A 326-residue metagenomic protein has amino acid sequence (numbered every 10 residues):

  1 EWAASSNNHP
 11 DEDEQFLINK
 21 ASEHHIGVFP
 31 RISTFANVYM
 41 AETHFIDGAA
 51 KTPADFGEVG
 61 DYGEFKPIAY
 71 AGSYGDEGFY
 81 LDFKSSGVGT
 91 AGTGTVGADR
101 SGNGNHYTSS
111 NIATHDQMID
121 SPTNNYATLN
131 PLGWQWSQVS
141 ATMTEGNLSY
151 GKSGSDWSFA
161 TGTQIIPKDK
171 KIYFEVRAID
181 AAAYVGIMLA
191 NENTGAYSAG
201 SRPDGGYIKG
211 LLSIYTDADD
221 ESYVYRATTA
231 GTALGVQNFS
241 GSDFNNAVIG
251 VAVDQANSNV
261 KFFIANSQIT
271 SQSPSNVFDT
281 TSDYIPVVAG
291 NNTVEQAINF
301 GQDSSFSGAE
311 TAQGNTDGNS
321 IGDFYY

Functional and structural regions predicted by a protein language model:
E1, D61-E64, R100-T108, A181-Y207 (+1 more regions): Short edge-strand/loop segments of extracellular domains
E1-E12, V224-R226, G235-N238, D243-S271: Extracellular glycan-interaction surfaces
W2-D13, M40-N103, S110-N124, K261 (+2 more regions): Extended recognition patches within non-cytosolic domains
D13-M40, N291-T293: Extracellular glycan-interaction patches encoded by glycine-rich segments
F29-I32, K66-G72, K152-K168, Q237-F239: Short surface loop/edge beta-strand patches of beta-sandwich-type extracellular domains that form ligand-contact sites
M40-H44, L81-D82, D99, F174-A178 (+3 more regions): Short hydrophobic/aromatic patches on beta-strands that form ligand-binding or substrate-lining surfaces
V139-G154: Short carbohydrate-recognition loop motifs
G151-D219: Secretory/extracellular carbohydrate-interaction modules and structurally similar beta-sandwich "look-alikes"
